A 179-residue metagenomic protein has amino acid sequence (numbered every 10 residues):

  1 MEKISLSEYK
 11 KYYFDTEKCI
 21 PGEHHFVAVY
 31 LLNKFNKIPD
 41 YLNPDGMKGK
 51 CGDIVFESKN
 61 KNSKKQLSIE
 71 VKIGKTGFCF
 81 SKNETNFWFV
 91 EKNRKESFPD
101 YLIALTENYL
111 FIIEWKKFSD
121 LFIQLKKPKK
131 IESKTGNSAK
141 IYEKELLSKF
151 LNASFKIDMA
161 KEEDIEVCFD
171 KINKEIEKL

Functional and structural regions predicted by a protein language model:
M1-L179: Nucleic-acid endonuclease domains
